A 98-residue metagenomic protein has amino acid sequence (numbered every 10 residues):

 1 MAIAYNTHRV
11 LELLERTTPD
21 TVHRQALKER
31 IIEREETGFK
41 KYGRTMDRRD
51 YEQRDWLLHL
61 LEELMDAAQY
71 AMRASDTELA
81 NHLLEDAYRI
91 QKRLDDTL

Functional and structural regions predicted by a protein language model:
M1-L98: Intrinsically disordered, low-complexity regulatory regions that flank transcription factor DNA-binding cores
